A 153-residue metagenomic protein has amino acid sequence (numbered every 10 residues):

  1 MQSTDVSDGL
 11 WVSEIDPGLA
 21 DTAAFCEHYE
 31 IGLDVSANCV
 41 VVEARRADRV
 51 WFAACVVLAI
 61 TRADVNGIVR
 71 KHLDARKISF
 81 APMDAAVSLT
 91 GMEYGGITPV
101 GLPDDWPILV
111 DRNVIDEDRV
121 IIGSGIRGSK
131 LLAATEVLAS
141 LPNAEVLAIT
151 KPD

Functional and structural regions predicted by a protein language model:
M1-D153: Extended, low-hydrophobicity, polar/charged segments
